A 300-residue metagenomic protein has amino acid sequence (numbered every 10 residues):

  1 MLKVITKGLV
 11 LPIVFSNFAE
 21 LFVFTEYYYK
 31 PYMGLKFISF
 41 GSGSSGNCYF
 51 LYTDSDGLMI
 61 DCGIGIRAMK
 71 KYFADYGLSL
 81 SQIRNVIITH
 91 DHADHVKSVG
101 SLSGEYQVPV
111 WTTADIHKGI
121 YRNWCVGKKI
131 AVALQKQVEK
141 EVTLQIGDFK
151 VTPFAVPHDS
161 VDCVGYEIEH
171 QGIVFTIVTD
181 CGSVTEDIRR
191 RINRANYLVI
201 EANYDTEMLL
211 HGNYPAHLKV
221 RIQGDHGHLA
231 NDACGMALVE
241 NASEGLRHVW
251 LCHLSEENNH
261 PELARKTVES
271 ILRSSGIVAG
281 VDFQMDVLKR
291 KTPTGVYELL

Functional and structural regions predicted by a protein language model:
N17, F22-Y76, V164-D180, Y197: Conserved beta-strand hairpin/beta-sheet module of binuclear metal-dependent hydrolase folds, prominently
I38-C48, H90-V99, P153: Structured catalytic core of nucleotide-sugar glycosyltransferases
S45, H92-V96, K118-G119, S160-V161 (+3 more regions): Active-site environment of divalent metal-dependent phosphoester hydrolases
I60-G63, R84-D91, W111-A114, T176-T179 (+3 more regions): Active-site neighborhood of phospho(di)ester-bond hydrolases with catalytic His/Asp-centered motifs
I66-T113: Active-site metal-binding motif and surrounding structural segment of the metallo-beta-lactamase
K97-Y106, R122-W124, N259-K266: Metal-dependent catalytic neighborhoods of phosphoester/phosphodiester hydrolases
A114-G165, E169-G172: Metallo-beta-lactamase
E186-D286: Cap/insert and terminal regions of metallo-dependent hydrolase folds
